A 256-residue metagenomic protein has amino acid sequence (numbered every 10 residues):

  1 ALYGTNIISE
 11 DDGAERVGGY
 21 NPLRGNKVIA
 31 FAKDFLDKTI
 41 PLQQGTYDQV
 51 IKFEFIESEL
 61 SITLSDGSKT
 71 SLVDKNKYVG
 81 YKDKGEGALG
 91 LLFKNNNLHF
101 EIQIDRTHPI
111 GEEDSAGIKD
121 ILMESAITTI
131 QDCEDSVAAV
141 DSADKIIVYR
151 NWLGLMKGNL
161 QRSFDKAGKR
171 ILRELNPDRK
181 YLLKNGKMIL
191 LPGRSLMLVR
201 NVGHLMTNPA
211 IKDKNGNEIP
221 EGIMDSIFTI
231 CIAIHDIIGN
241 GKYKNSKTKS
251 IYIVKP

Functional and structural regions predicted by a protein language model:
A1-P256: Catalytic alpha/beta active-site cores
